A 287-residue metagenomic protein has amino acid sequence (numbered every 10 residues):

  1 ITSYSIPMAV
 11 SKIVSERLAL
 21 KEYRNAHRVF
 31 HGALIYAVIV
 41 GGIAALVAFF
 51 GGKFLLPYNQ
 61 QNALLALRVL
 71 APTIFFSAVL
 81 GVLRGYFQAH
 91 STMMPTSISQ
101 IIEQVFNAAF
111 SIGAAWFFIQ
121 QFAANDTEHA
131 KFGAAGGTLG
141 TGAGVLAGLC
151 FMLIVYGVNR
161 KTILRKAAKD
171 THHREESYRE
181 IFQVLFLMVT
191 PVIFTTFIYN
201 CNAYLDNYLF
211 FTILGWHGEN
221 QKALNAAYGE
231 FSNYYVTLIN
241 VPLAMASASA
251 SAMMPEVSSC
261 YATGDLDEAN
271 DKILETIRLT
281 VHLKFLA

Functional and structural regions predicted by a protein language model:
Y4-A19, L243-D265: Helix-loop junctions and terminal segments of transmembrane helices in multi-pass membrane transport/translocation
L20, Q60, A89-H90, K131 (+1 more regions): Helix-loop interface residues and adjacent transmembrane-helix termini in multi-pass membrane transporters, primarily
R24-V38, F182, F186, S232 (+1 more regions): Interfacial transmembrane-helix starts/ends
I43-L64, A287: Short membrane-interface helical motifs at transmembrane helix boundaries in multi-pass membrane transporters
Y58-L83, A109: Alpha-helical transmembrane segments of multi-pass membrane proteins
S77-Q100: Membrane-interface junctions at transmembrane-helix termini in multi-pass inner-membrane proteins
S99-G113, F122-T162: Hydrophobic alpha-helical transmembrane segments
T141-G144, G148, M152, Y156 (+1 more regions): Transmembrane helical elements of multi-pass membrane transporters/channels
